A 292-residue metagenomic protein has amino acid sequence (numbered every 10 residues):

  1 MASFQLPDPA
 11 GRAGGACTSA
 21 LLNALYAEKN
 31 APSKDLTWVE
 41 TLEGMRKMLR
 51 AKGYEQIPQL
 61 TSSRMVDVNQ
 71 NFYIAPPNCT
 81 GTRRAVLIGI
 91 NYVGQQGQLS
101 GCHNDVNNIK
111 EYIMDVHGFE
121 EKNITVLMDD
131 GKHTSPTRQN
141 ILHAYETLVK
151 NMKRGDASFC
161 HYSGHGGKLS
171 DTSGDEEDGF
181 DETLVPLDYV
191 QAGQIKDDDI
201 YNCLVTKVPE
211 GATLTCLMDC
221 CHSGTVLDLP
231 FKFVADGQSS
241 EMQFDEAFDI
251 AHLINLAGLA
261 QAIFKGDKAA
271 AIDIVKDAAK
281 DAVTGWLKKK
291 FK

Functional and structural regions predicted by a protein language model:
M1-K292: Cysteine endopeptidase catalytic domains of the caspase/legumain-like
